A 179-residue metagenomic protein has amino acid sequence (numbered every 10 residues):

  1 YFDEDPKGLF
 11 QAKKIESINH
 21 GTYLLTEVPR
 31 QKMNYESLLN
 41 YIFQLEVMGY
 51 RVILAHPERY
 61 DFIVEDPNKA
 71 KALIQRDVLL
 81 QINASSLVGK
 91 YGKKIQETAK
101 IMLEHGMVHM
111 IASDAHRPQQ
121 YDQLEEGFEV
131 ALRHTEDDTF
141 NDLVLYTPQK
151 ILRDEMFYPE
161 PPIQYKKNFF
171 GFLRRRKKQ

Functional and structural regions predicted by a protein language model:
Y1-L79, Y158, P162-K178: Extended substrate/RNA-proximal surfaces in nucleic-acid metabolism proteins
Y41, K69-L73, T98-M102, G127-A131: A general structural detector for well-ordered alpha-helical segments in enzyme core domains, enriched
I53-A55, Q81-N83, M110-S113: Active-site neighborhood of phospho(di)ester-bond hydrolases with catalytic His/Asp-centered motifs
D77-G89: His/Asp/Glu-enriched short active-site or ligand-binding loop at hydrolase and phosphoryl-transfer sites
G89-Y91, Q119-L124, L152: Short active-site-adjacent structural elements
G92-T98: Short loop-to-alpha-helix "cap/lid" segments that border enzyme active sites across diverse enzyme classes
H105-Q123: Short acidic/histidine-rich active-site segments
E129, R133-Q179: Mid-to-C-terminal alpha-helical segments outside catalytic/metal-binding sites
